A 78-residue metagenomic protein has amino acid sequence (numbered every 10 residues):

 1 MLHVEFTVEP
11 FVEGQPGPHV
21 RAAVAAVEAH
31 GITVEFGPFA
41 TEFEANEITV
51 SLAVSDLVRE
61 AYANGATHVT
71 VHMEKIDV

Functional and structural regions predicted by a protein language model:
M1-V78: Charge-rich, low-complexity N-terminal segments
